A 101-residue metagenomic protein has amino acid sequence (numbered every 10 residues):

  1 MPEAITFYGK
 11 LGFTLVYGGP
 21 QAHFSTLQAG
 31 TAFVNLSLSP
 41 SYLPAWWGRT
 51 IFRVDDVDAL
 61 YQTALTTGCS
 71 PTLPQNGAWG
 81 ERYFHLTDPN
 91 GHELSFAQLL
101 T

Functional and structural regions predicted by a protein language model:
M1-F33: Core segments of cupin and vicinal oxygen chelate
M1-I5, T50, A97-T101: N-terminal beta-strand motif that seeds the catalytic metal site of vicinal oxygen chelate
G18, S37-L38, H85, F96-T101: Short beta->alpha transition motifs characteristic of CBS
P20-H23, P44-W46, A78-R82: Short acidic/glycine-enriched loop/turn segments that link adjacent beta-strands
T26-T31, L86-P89, L99: Active-site beta-strand termini and strand-to-loop segments that position acidic
A32-N35, P44, G91-E93: Short, charged/polar, Gly/Pro-enriched secondary-structure boundary elements
Y42, W79, L99-T101: A short acidic/small-residue loop/turn micro-motif
T50-E93: Vicinal oxygen chelate
